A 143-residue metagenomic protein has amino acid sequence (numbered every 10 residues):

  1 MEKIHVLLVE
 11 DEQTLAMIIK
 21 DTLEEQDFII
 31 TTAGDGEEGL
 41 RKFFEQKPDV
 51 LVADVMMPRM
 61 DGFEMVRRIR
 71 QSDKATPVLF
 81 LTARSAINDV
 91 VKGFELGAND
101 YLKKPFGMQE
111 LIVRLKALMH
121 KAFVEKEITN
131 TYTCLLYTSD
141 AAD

Functional and structural regions predicted by a protein language model:
I4-H5, A117-S139: Short, Lys/Arg-enriched segments at the junction into DNA-binding effector domains of transcriptional regulators
E10: Conserved acidic carboxylate
M17-E25: Charged docking surfaces used in two-component/phosphorelay signaling
D27-G34, K42: Short hydrophobic/Thr-rich beta-strand motif most characteristic of the beta2 strand and flanking loop of CheY-like
D35-E38, D61-E64: Acidic catalytic/metal-coordinating carboxylates
Q46-V52: Active-site beta3 strand of CheY-like receiver
V55-M57: Receiver (REC) domain active-site loop signature in two-component systems and cognate sites in sensor histidine kinases
